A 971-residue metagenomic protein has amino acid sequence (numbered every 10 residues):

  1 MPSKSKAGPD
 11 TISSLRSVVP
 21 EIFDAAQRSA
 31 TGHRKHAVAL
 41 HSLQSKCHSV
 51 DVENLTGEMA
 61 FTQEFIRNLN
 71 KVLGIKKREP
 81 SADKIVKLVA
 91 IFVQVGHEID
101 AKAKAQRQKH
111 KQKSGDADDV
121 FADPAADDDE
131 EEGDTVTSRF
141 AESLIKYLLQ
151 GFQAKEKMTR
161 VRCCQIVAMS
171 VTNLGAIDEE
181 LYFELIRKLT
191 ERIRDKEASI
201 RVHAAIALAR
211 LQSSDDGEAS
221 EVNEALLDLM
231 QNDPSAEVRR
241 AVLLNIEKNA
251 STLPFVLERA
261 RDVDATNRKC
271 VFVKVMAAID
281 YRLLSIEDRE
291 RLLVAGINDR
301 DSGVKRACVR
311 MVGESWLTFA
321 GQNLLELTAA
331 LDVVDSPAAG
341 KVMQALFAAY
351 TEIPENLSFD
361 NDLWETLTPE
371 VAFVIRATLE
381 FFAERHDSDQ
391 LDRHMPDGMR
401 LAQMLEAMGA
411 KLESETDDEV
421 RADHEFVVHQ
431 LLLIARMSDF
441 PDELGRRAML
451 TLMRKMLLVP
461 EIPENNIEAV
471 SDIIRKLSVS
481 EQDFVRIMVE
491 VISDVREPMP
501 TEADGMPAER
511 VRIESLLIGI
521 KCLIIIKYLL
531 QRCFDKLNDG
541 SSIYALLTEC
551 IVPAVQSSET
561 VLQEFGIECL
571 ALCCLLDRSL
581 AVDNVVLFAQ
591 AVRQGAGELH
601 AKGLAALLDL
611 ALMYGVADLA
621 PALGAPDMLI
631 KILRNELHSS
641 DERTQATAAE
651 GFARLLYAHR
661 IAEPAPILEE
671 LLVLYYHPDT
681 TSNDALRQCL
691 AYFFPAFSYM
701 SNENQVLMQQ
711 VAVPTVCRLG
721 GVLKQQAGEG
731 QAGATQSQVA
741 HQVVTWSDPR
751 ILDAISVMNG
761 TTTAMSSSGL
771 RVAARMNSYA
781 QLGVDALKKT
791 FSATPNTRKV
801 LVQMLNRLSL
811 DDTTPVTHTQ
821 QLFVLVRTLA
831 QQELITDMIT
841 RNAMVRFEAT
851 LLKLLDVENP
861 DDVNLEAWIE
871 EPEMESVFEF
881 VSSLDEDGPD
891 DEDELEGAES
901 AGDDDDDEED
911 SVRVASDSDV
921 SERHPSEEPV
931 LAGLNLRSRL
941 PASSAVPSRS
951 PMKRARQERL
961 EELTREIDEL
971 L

Functional and structural regions predicted by a protein language model:
M1, A126, E191, D195-E197 (+10 more regions): Primarily eukaryotic
P2-S81, I85-L88, L284-C550, N635-H638 (+1 more regions): Long internal repeat-built scaffold domains in very large eukaryotic proteins
N54-E64, L73-D264, C270, K274-R282 (+3 more regions): Alpha-solenoid helical repeat scaffolds
Q108-D127, S921, E927-V930, L934 (+3 more regions): Fungal intrinsically disordered, low-complexity polar regions
A793-T797, T814-H818, N935, L940 (+2 more regions): Short amphipathic alpha-helical interaction segments
D893-G933, R939, R956-L971: Low-complexity, intrinsically disordered regulatory regions in nuclear gene-regulatory/chromatin proteins
